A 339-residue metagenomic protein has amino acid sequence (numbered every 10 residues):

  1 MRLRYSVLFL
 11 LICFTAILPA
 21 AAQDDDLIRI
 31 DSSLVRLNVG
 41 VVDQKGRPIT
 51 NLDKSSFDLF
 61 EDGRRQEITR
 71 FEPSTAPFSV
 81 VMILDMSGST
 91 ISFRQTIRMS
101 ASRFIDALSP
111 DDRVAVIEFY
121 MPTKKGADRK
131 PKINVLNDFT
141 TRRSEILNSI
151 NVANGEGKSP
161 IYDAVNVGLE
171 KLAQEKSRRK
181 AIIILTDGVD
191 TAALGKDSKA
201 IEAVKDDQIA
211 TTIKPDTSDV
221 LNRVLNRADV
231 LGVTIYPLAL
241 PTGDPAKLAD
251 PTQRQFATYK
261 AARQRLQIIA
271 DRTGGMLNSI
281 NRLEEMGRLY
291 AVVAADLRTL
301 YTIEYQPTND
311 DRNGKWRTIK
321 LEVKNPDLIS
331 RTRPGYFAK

Functional and structural regions predicted by a protein language model:
M1-Y5: Positively charged n-region of N-terminal signal peptides that target proteins for export
S6-I17: Bacterial N-terminal signal peptides
A20-K339: Scaffold/interface architecture of coatomer-like assemblies
